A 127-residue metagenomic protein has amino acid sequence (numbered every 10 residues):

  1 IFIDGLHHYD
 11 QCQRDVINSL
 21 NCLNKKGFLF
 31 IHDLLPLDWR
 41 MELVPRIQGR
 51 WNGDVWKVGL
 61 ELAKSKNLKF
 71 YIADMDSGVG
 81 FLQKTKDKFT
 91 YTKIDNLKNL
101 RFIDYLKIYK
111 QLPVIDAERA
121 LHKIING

Functional and structural regions predicted by a protein language model:
I1-F2, L6-G127: A short alpha-helical cap/connector motif
